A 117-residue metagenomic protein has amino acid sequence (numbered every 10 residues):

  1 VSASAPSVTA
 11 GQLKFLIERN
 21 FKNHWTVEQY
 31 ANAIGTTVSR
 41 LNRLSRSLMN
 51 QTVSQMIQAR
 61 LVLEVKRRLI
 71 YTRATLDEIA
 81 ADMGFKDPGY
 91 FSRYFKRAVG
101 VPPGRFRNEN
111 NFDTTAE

Functional and structural regions predicted by a protein language model:
V1-F15, R19-I34, S47-T52, A59: Short, Lys/Arg-enriched, Trp-marked, Pro/Gly-tolerant hinge/linker segments that flank
E28, S39, T75-E78, P88-G89 (+1 more regions): Residues within helix-turn-helix
I34, M83-G84, F95: Core residues of bacterial helix-turn-helix
L41-N42, Y90-F91, F95: Short hydrophobic/aromatic patch on the recognition helix
S47-K86, N108-E117: Terminal helix-turn-helix DNA-binding modules in bacterial transcription factors
R93-E117: …primarily DNA-binding HTH/wHTH and HhH modules…
